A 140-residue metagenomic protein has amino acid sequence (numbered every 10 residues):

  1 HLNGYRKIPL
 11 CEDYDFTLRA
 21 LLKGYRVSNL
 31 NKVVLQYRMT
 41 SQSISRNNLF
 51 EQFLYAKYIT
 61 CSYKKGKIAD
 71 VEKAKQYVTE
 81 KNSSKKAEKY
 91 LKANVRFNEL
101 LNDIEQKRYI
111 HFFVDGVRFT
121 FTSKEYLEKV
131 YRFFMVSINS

Functional and structural regions predicted by a protein language model:
H1-K57: Conserved nucleotide-sugar donor-binding catalytic segment
V27, M39-S140: C-terminal subregions of glycosyltransferases and related glycan-biosynthesis enzymes
